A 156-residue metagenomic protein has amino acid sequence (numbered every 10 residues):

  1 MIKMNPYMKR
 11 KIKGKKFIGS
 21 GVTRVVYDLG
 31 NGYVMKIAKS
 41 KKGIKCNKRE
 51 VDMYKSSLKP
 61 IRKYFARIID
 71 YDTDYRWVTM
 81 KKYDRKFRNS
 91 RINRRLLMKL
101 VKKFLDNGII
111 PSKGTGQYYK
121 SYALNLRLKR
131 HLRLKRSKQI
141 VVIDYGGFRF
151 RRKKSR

Functional and structural regions predicted by a protein language model:
I2-G14: A short, low-complexity linker immediately N-terminal to eukaryotic Hanks-type protein kinase catalytic domains
K11-K59, R67: ATP-binding glycine-rich loop module of kinase domains
Y33-M35, R76-V78, K138-V141: Hydrophobic residues embedded in beta-strands of well-ordered beta-sheets
A38-K41, D84, G147: Short beta-strand-loop-alpha-helix junction that forms the active-site gateway of nucleic-acid-processing nucleases
K42-E50, R88-R95, R151-R156: Active-site-adjacent loop/helix micro-motif of nuclease/hydrolase catalytic cores
G43, K55-L58, R62-K102: Conserved structural core of kinase catalytic domains
L105-G108: Helix-to-catalytic-loop junction in kinase catalytic cores
S112-R156: Catalytic activation segment of kinase domains across protein kinase-like and atypical kinase folds
